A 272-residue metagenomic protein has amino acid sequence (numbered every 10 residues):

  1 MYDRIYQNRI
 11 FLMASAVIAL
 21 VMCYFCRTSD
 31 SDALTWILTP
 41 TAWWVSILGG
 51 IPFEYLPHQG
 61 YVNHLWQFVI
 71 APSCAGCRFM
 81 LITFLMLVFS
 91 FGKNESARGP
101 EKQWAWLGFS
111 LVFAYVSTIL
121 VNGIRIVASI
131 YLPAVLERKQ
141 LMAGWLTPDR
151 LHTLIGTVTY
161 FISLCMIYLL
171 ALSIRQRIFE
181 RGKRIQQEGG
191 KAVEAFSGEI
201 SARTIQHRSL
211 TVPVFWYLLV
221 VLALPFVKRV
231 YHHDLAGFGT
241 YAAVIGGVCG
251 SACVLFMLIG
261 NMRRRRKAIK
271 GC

Functional and structural regions predicted by a protein language model:
M1-C272: Hydrophobic N-terminal alpha-helices or hydrophobic patches in metabolic proteins across all domains of life
